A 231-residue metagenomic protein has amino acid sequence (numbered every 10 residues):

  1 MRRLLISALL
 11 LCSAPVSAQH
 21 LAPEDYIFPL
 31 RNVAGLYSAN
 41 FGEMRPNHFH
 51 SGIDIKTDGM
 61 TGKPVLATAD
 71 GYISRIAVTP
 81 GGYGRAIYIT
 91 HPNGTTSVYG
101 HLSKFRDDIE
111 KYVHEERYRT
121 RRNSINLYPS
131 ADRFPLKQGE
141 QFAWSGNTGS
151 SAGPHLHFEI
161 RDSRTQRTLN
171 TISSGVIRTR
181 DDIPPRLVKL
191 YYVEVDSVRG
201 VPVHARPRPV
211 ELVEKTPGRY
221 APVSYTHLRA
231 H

Functional and structural regions predicted by a protein language model:
L4-C12: Sec-dependent N-terminal signal peptides
V16-A18: Boundary at the C-terminal end of the N-terminal hydrophobic targeting segment
H20-G35: Extracytoplasmic/periplasmic cell wall- or extracellular glycan-interacting regions that localize and scaffold envelope
L36-D70, I76, Y88, R122 (+2 more regions): Short glycine/threonine/proline-enriched tight-turn/helix- or strand-capping micro-motif at secondary-structure
R45-I55, G82-T96, S124-D196, V201: Conserved, short, structured surface segments that act as functional micro-motifs
A67-A131: Zn2+-dependent peptidoglycan hydrolase active-site motif and core
L187-P222: PDZ/PDZ-like groove recognition
T226-H231: Conserved small/polar residues in nucleotide/adenosyl-binding loops
